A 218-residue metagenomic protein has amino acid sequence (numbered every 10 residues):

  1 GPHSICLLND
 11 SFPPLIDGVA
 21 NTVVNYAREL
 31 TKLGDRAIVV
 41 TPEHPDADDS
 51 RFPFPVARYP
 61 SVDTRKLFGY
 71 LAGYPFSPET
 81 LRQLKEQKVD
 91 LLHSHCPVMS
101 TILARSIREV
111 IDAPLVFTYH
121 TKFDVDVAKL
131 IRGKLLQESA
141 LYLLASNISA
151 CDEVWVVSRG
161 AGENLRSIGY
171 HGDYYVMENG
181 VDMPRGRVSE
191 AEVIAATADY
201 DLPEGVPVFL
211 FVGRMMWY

Functional and structural regions predicted by a protein language model:
G1-R58, K85: N-terminal subdomain of nucleotide-sugar transferases
I5, L91, S106-D126, I148 (+1 more regions): Active-site proximal beta-strand in glycosyltransferases
E43, G160, G180: Carbohydrate-associated surface elements
D63-S94, M99-S106, V110, E138 (+1 more regions): An amphipathic, basic-hydrophobic alpha-helix
V110, Q137-E153, I168: Membrane-proximal helix-turn-helix segments that form the acceptor-binding/catalytic region of lipid-linked
P114-V116, D124-S146, A191: Nucleotide-sugar donor phosphate/pyrophosphate-binding loop at the beta->alpha transition of glycosyltransferases
R166, V181-A198: Acidic anion/phosphate-binding donor-loop and adjacent secondary structure in glycosyltransferase catalytic cores
I194, L202-Y218: Conserved donor-binding/catalytic core segment of Leloir-type glycosyltransferases
